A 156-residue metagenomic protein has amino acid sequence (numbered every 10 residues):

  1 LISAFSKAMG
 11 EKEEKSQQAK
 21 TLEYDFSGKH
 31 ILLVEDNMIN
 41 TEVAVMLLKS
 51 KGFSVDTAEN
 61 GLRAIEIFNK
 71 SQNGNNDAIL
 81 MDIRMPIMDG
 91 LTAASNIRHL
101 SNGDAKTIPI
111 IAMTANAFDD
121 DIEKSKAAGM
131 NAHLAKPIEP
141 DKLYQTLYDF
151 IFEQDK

Functional and structural regions predicted by a protein language model:
L1-K156: C-terminal compact regulatory domains
